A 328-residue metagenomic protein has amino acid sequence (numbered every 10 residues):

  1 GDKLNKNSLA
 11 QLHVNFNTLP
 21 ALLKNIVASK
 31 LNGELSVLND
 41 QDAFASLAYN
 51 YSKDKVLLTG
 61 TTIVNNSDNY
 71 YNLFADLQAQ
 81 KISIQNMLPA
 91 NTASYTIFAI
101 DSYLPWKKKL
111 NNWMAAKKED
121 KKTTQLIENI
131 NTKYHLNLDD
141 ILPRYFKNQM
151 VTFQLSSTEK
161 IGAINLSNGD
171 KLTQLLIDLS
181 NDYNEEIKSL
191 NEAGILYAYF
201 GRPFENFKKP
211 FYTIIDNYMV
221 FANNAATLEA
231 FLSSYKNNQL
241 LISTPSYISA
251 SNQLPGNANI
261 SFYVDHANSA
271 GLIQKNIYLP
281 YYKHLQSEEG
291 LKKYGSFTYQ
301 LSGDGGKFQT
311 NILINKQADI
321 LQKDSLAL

Functional and structural regions predicted by a protein language model:
G1-D2, T96, L142-A250: Single conserved position on a long alpha-helix in the C-terminal lobe of the eukaryotic protein kinase
G1-L110, I248-L328: Leucine-rich, highly hydrophobic segment in Treponema pallidum outer-membrane-associated proteins
N7, K81-I84, Y103, K117-K121 (+6 more regions): Short secondary-structure junctions and interdomain/linker hinges
V14-N15, L19, T123-D140, N268: Extended amphipathic, helix-rich lipid-handling scaffolds
L23-V27, N32, Y134, D140-R144 (+3 more regions): Intrinsic, low-complexity N-terminal interaction/targeting segments
Q78-I100, N131-L155: Short, charged N-terminal helix-start/capping segments
K118-Q125, N129, K133, D170 (+2 more regions): Alpha-helix boundary/N-cap detector
